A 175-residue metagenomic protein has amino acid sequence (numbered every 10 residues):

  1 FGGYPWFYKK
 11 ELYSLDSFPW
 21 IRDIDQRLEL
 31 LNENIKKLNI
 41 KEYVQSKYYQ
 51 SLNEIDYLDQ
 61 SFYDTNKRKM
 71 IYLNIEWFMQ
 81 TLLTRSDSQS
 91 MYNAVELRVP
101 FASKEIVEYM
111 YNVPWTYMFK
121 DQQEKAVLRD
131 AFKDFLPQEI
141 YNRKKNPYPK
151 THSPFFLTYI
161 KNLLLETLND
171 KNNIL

Functional and structural regions predicted by a protein language model:
F1-W6, P147, T151: Active-site donor/metal-binding and catalytic loop motifs of nucleotide-sugar-dependent glycosylation enzymes
G2-L28: A mobile, often basic/glycine-rich helix-loop segment that functions as the active-site lid/recognition loop
W20-L175: Adenosyl-5′-phosphate
